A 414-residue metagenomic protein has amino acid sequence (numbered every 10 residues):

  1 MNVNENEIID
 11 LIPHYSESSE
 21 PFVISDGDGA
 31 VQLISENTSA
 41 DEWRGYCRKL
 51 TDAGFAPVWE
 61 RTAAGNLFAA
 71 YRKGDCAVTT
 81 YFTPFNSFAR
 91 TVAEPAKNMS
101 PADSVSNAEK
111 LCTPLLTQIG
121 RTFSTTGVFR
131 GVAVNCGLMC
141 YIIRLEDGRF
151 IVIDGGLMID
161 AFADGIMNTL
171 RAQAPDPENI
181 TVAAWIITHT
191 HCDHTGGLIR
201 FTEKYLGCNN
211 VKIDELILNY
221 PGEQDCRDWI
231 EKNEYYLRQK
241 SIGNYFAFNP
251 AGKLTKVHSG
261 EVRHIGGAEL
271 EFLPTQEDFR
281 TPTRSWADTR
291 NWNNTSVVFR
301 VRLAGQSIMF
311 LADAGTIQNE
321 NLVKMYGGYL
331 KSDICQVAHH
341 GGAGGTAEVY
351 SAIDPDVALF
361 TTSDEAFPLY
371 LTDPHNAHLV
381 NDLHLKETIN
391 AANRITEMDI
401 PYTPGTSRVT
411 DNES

Functional and structural regions predicted by a protein language model:
M1-E36: Compositionally biased P/S/T/G-rich terminal and signal peptide-adjacent segments that lie outside catalytic cores
S18-Q32, R72-D103: Amphipathic N-proximal alpha-helical interface segments
N37-W59: Amphipathic alpha-helical segments
P57-T80: Ser/Thr-rich, low-complexity intrinsically disordered terminal regions
K97-I180, K256-K331, T396-S414: Core dinuclear metal-dependent hydrolase active-site scaffold
G148-R149, D160-Q224, M325-G342, D354-A358: Active-site metal-binding motif and surrounding structural segment of the metallo-beta-lactamase
I159-D160, T190-G196, E223-C226, F279 (+3 more regions): Active-site environment of divalent metal-dependent phosphoester hydrolases
N210-I217, P221-E277, R290-W292, V357 (+1 more regions): Binuclear metal-ion centers of metallo-dependent hydrolases, dominated by the metallo-beta-lactamase
